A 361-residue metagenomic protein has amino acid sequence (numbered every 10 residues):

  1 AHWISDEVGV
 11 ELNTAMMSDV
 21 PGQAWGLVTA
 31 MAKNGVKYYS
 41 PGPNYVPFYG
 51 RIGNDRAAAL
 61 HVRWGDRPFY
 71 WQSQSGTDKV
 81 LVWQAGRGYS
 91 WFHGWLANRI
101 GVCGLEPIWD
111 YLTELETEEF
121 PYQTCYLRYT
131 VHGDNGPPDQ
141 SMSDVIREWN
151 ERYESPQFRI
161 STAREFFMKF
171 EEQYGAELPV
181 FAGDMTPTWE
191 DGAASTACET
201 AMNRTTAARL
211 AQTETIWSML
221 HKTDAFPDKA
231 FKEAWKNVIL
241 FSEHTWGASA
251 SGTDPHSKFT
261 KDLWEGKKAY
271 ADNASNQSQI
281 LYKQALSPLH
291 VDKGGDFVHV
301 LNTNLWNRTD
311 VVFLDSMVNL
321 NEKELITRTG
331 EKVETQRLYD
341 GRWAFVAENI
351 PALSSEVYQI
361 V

Functional and structural regions predicted by a protein language model:
A1-H299, E322-E324, T329-E331, Q336-E356: Catalytic-domain carbohydrate-binding cleft regions of carbohydrate-active enzymes
L301-N321: Surface-exposed beta-strand/loop patches in extracellular or lumenal glycoproteins
